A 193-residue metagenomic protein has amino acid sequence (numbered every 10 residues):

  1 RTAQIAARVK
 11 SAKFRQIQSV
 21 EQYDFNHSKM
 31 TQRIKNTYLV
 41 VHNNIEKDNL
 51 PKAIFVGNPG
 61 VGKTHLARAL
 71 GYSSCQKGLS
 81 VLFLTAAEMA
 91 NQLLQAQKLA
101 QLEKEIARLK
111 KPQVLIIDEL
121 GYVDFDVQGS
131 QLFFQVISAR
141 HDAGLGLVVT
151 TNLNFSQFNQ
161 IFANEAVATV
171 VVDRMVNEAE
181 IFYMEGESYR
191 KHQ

Functional and structural regions predicted by a protein language model:
R1-Q16: Interdomain "pre-motor" coupling segment immediately N-terminal to P-loop NTPase/helicase cores
Q18-N43: N-terminal pre-Walker A segment at the start of P-loop NTPase domains
E46-I54: Pre-Walker A (Motif I) flank of P-loop NTPase domains
P59: The conserved Walker
K63: Conserved lysine of the Walker
L66, L70: Hydrophobic positions on the alpha1 helix immediately C-terminal to the Walker A/P-loop
G71-L84: Post-Walker A helix-loop "phosphate-sensing" segment adjacent to the P-loop in P-loop NTPases
S80, M89-A96, A100-A107, L120-Q193: Replace "adjacent to P-loop NTPase cores in ATP/GTP-dependent enzymes" with "adjacent to NTP-binding cores
